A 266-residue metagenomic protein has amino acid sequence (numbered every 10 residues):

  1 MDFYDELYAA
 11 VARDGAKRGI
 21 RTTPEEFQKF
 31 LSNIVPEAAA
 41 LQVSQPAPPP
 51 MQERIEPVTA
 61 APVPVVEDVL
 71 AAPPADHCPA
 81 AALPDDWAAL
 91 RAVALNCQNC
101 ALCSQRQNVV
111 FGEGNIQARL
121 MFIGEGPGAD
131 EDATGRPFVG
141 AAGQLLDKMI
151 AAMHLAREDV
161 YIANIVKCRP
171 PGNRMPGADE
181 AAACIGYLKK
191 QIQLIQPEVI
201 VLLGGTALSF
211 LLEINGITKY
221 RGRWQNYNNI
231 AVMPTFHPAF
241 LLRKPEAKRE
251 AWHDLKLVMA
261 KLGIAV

Functional and structural regions predicted by a protein language model:
D2-V266: A polyanion-binding, active-site-adjacent surface
